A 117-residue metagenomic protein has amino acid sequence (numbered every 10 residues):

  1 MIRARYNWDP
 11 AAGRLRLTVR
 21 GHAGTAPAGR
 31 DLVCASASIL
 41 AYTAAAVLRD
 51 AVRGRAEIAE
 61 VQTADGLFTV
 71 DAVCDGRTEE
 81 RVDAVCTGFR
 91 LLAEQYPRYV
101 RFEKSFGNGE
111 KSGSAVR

Functional and structural regions predicted by a protein language model:
M1-L32, I39-Y42, A46-R117: N-terminal intrinsically disordered, cationic/polar leader segments that include organellar targeting peptides
